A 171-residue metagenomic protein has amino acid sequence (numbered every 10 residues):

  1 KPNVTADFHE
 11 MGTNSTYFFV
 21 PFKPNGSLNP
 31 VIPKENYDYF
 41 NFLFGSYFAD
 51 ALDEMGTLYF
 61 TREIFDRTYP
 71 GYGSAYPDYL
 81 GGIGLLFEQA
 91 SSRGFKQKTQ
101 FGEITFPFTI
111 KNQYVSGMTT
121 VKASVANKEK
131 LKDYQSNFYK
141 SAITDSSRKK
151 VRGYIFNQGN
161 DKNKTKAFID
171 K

Functional and structural regions predicted by a protein language model:
K1-K171: Metallocarboxypeptidase
